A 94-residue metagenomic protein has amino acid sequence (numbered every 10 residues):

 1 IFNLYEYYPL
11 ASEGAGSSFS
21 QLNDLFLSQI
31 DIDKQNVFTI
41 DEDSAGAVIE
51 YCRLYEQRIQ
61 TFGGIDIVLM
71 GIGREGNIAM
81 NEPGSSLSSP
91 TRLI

Functional and structural regions predicted by a protein language model:
I1-I67: Ligand-binding beta-strand-loop-alpha-helix segment within the catalytic cores of soluble metabolic enzymes
Q57-P83: A glycine-rich beta-strand to alpha-helix segment that forms a phosphate/ribose-binding loop at ligand/cofactor sites
A79-I94: Class I SAM-dependent methyltransferase SAM-binding "motif I" and its flanking Rossmann-like core
